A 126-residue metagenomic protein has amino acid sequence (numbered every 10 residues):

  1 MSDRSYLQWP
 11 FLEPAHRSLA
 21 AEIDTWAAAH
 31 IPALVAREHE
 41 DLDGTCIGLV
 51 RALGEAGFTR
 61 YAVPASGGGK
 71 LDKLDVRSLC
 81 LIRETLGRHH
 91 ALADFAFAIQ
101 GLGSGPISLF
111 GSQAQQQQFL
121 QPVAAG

Functional and structural regions predicted by a protein language model:
M1-S18: Intrinsic disorder at enzyme termini
P14-A29: A non-catalytic, amphipathic alpha-helix used as a structural packing/dimerization or gating element in enzyme scaffolds
P32-G126: Glycine-rich flavin
